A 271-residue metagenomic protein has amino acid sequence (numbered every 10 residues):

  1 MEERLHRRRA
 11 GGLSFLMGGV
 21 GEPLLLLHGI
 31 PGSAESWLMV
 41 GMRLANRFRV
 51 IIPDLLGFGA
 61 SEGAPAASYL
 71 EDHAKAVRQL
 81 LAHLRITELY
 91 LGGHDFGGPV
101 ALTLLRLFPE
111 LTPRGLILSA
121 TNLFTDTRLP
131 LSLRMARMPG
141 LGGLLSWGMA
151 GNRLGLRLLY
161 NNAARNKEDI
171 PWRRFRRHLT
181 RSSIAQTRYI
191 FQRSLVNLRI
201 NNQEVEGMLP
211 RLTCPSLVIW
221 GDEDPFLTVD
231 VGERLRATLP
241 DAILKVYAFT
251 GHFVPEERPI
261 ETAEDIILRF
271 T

Functional and structural regions predicted by a protein language model:
M1-L24, A45-F48, A82, I86-E88 (+2 more regions): Alpha/beta-hydrolase fold catalytic core
A10, L16, I51-G93, E264: Active-site loop/oxyanion-hole signature of alpha/beta-hydrolase fold enzymes
L16-A60: Conserved HGGG/HGGXW glycine-rich cap/lid loop of the alpha/beta-hydrolase fold
T87-R128: Conserved hydrolase catalytic core segment
T127, M149-R211: Conserved alpha/beta-hydrolase catalytic His-Asp/Glu region
R199, E223-L227: Acidic catalytic loop of the alpha/beta-hydrolase fold
L212, V218-W220: Short beta-strand/loop motif that positions the catalytic acidic residue of the alpha/beta-hydrolase fold
A242-T271: Catalytic active-site module of serine/aspartate enzymes centered on a nucleophile-bearing elbow/loop
